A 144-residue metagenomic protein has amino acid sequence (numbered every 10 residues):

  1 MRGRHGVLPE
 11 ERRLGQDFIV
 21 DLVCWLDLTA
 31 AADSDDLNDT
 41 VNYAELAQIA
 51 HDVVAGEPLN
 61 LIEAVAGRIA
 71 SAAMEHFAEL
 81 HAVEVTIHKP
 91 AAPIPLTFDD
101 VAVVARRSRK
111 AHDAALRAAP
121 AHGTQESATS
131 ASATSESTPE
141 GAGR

Functional and structural regions predicted by a protein language model:
M1-R144: N-terminal, polar/charged subdomain of small-to-medium soluble alpha/beta proteins
